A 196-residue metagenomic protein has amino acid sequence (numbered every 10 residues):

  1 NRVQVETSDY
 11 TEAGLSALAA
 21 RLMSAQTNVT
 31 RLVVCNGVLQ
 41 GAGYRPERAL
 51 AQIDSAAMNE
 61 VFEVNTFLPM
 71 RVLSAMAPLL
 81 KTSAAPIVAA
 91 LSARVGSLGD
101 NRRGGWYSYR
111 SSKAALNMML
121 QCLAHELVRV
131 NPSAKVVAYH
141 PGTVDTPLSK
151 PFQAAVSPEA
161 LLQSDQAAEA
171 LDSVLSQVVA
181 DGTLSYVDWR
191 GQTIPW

Functional and structural regions predicted by a protein language model:
R2-L15: Rossmann-fold cofactor-recognition segment
E12-A19, S149: A conserved hydrophobic alpha-helix of the Rossmann-fold in NAD(P)-dependent oxidoreductases
A19, L73, L120, A168-L171: Short-chain dehydrogenase/reductase
R21-N36, G41: A glycine-rich helix->loop->beta "capping" turn within Rossmann-like NAD(P)(H)-dependent oxidoreductase domains
V33, A89, V136-Y139, S149: Hydrophobic structural elements of the Rossmann-like NAD(P)H-binding subdomain that define the short-chain
V38-A42, P46-M70, K81-V130: Catalytic loop of short-chain dehydrogenase/reductase
A138, T146, K150, A154-W196: C-terminal helical subdomain
G142: Active-site-adjacent helical/loop segments in soluble small-molecule enzymes
